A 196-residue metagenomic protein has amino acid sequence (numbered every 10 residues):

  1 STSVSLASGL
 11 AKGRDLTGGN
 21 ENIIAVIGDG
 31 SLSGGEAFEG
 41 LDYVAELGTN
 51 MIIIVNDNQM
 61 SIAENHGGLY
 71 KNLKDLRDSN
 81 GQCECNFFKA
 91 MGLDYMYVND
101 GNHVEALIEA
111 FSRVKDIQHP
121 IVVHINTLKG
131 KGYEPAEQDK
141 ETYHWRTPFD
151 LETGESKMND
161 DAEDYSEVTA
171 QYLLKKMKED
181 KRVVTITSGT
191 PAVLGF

Functional and structural regions predicted by a protein language model:
S1-I24, L93-A110, D116-F196: Thiamine diphosphate
S1-V98, V104-V114: Thiamine diphosphate
